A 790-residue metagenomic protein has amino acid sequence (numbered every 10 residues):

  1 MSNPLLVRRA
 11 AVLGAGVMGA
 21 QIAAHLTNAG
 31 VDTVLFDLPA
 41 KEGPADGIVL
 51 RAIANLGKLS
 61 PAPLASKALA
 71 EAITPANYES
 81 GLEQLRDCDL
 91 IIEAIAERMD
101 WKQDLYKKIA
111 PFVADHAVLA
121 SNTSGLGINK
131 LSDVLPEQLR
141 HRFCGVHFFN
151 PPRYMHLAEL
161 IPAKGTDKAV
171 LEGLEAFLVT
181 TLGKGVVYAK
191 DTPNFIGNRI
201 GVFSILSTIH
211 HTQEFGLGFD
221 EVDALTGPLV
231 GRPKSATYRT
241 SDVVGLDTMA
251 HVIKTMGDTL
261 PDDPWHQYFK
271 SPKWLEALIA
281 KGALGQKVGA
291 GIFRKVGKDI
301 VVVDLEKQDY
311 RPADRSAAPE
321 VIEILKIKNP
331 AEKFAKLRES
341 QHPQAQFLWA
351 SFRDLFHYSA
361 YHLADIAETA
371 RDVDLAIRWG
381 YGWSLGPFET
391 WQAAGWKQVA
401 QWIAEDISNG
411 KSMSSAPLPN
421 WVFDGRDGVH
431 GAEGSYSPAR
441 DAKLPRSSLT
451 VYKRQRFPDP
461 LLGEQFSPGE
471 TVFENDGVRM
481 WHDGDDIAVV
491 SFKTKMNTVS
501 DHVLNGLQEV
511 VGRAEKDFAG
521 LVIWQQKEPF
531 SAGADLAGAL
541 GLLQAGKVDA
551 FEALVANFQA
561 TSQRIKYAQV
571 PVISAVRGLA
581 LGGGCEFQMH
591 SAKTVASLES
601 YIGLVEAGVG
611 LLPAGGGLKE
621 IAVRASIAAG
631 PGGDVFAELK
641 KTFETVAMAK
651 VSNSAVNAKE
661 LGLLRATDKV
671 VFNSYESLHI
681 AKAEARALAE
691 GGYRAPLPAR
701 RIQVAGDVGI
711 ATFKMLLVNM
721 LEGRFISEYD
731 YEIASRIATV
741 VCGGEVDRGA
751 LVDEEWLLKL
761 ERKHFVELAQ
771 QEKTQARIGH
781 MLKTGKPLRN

Functional and structural regions predicted by a protein language model:
S2-L521, Q525-E528, D535-Q559, Q563-V570 (+4 more regions): N-terminal glycine-rich phosphate-binding loop for ADP-containing cofactors
E586: Short alpha-helical segment that forms part of, or immediately flanks, the ligand-binding pocket in carbohydrate-active
